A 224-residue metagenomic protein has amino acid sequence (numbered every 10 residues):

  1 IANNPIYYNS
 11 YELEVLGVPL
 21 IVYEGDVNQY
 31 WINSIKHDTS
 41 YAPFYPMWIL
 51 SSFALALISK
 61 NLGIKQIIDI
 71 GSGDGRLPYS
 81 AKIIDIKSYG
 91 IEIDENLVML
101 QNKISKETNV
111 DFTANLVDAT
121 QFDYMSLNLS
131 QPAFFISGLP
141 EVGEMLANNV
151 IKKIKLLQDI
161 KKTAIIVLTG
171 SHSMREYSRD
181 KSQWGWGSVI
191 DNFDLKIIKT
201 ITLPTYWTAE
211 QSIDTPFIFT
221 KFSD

Functional and structural regions predicted by a protein language model:
I1-L62: S-adenosyl-L-methionine
I64-G73: Conserved class I S-adenosyl-L-methionine
G75-Y79: Glycine-rich SAM-binding Motif I of class I
K87-E92: Conserved SAM-binding motif I beta-strand of class I
V98-M99: Short alpha-helix immediately C-terminal to the canonical SAM-binding loop
N102-L129: S-adenosyl-L-methionine
P132-A147: A short SAM/SAH-binding and catalytic strip from SAM-dependent methyltransferases
M145-S212: C-terminal substrate-binding/active-site "lid" region of AdoMet-derived donor-dependent transferases
